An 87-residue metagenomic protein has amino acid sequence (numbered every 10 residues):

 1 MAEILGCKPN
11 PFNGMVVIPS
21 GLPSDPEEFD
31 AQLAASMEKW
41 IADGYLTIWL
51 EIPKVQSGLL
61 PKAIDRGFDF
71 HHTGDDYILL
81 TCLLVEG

Functional and structural regions predicted by a protein language model:
M1-G87: N-terminal leader/linker segments that precede catalytic domains of diphosphate-processing enzymes
